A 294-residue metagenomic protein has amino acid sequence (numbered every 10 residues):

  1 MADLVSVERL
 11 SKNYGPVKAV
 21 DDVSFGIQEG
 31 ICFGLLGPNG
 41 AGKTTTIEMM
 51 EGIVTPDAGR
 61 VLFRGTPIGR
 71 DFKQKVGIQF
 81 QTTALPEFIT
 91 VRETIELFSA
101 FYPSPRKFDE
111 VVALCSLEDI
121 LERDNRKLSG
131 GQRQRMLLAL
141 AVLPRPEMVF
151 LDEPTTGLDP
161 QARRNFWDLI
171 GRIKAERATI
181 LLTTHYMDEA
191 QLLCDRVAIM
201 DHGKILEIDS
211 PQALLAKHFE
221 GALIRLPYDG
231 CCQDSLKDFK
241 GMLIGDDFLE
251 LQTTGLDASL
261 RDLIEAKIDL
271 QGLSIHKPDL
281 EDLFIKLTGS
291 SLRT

Functional and structural regions predicted by a protein language model:
M1-S11, S290-T294: ABC-family P-loop ATPase nucleotide-binding domain
V5, K12-L182, M187-D195, I199-D201 (+1 more regions): ABC transporter nucleotide-binding domains
D168-T254: ABC transporter nucleotide-binding domain
E220-T294: Short, charged/small-residue-rich alpha-helical element at the C-terminal edge of ABC transporter nucleotide-binding
